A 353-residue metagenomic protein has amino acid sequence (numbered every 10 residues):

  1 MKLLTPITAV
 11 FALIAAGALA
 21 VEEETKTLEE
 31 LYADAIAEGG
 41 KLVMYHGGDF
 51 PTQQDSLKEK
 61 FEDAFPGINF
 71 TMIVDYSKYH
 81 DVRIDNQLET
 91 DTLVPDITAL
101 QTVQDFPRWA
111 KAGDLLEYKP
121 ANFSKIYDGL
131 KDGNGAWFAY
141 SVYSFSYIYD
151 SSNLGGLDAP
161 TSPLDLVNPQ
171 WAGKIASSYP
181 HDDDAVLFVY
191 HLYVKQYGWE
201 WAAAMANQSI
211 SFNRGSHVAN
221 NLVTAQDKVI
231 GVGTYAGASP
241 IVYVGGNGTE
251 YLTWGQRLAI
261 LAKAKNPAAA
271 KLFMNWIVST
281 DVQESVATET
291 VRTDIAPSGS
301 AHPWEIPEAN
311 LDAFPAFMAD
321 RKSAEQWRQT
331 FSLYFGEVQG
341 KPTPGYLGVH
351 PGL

Functional and structural regions predicted by a protein language model:
M1-A20: Fungal secretory targeting signals
E24, L28, D312-L353: Conserved C-terminal helix/tail region of periplasmic/extracytoplasmic solute-binding proteins
T25-I36, K41-V43, G48-N69: Short, polar/charged alpha-helical segment
E29, A33, D55, E59 (+11 more regions): Solvent-exposed, polar/charged alpha-helical surfaces in well-ordered, non-transmembrane soluble domains, broadly
V43-K58, T71-D85, T92-D227: Extracytoplasmic ligand-binding site segments that recognize negatively charged/polar headgroups
I148-N153, H191, W254-A268, I277 (+1 more regions): A bilobed periplasmic-binding-protein/Venus flytrap-type ligand-binding module shared by bacterial periplasmic
G173-H181, I277-S300: Periplasmic-binding protein-like
Q196-E200, Q208-K263, P297-E305: Extracytoplasmic/periplasmic substrate-binding proteins
